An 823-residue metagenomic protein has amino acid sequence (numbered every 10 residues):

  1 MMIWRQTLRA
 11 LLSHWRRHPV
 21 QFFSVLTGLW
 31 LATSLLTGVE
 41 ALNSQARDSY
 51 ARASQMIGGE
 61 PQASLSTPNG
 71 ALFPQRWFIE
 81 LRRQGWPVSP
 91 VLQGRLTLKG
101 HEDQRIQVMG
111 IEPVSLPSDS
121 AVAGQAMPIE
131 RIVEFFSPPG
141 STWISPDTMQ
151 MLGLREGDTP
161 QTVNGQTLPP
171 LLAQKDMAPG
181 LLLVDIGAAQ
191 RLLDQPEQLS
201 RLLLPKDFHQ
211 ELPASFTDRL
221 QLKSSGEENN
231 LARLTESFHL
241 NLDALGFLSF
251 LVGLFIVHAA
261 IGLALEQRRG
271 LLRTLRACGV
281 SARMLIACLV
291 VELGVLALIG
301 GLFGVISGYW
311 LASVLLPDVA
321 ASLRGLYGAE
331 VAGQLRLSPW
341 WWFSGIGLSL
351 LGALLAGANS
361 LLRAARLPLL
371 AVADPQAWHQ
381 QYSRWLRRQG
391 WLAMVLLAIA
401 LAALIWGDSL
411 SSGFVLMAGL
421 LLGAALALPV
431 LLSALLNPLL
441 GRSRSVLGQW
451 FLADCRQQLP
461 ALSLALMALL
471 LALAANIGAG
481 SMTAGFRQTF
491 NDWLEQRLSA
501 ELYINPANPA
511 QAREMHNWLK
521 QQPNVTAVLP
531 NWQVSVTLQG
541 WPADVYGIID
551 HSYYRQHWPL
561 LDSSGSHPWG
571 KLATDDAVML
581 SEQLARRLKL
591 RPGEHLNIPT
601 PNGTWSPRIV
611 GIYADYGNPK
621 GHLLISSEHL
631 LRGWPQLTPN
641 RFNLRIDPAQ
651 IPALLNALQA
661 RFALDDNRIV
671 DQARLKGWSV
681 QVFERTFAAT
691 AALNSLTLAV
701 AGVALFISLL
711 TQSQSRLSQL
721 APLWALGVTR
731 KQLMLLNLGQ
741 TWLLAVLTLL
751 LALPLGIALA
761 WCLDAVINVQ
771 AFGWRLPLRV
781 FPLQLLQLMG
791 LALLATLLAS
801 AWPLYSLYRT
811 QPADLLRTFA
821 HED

Functional and structural regions predicted by a protein language model:
M2-L254, L263-E266, A282, S322 (+4 more regions): Membrane transport/envelope proteins' first extracytoplasmic loop
R5, R9-V25, L212-A214, S237-L240 (+5 more regions): Alpha-helical transmembrane segments, especially those used as permease/efflux helices and single-pass anchors
H18, F255-A297, A691, V703-A745: Interfacial "coupling" helices/loops that link adjacent transmembrane helices in transporter permeases
Q21, L26, T33-G59, H239 (+6 more regions): Alpha-helical transmembrane segments
S64-N69, A427-K571, E582, E594 (+1 more regions): Juxtamembrane segments of multi-pass membrane proteins
H258-I261, G270, V295-Y327, W340-R366 (+5 more regions): Small-residue-rich transmembrane alpha-helices
R276-R283, L367, Q376, C455-R456 (+3 more regions): Short helix-to-coil transition segments within interhelical loops that connect adjacent transmembrane helices
A365-Q381, Y805-D823: Short cytosolic juxtamembrane segments of multi-pass membrane proteins
